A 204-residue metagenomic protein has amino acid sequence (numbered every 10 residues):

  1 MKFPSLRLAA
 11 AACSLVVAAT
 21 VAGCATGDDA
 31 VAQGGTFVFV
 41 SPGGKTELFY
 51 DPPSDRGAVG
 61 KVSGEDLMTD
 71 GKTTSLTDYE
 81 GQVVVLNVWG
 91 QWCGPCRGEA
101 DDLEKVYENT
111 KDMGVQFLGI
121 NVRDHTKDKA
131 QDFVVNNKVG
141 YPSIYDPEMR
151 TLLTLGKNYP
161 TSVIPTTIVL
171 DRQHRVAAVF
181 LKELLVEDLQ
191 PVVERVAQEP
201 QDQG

Functional and structural regions predicted by a protein language model:
M1-E65, E199, Q203-G204: N-terminal targeting signals for export/organelle localization
G60, V84, I164-P165: Short loop/turn microsegments at loop-to-beta-strand junctions
D66-M68, L170-D171: Short, acidic, Ser/Thr-enriched surface-loop or helix-capping motifs
T74-R97, L103, F117: Short active-site neighborhood of thiol/selenol oxidoreductases, capturing the structured segment around
V88-G90, I120-R123, D146-P147, K182-E183: Active-site-proximal beta-strand/loop segments in catalytic clefts of secreted hydrolases
R97-N137, E148-T154: Structural microenvironment flanking redox-active thiols in thiol-disulfide oxidoreductases
D132-G140, D146-Q201: Thiol/disulfide oxidoreductase modules built on the thioredoxin-like
